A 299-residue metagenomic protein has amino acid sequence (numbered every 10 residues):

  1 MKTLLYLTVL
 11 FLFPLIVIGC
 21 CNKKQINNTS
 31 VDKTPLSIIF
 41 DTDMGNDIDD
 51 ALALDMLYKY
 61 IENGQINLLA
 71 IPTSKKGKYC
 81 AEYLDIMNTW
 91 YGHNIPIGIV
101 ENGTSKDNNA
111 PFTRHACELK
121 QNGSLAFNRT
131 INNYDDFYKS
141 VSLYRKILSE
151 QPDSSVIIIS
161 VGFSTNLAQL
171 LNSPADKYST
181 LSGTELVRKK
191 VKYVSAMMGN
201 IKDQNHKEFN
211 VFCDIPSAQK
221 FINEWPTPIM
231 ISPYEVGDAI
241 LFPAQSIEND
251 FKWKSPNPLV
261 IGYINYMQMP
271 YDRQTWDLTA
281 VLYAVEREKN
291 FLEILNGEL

Functional and structural regions predicted by a protein language model:
M1-V31: Bacterial Sec-dependent N-terminal signal peptides
C21-L299: N-terminal acidic, glycine/proline-rich low-complexity segments
